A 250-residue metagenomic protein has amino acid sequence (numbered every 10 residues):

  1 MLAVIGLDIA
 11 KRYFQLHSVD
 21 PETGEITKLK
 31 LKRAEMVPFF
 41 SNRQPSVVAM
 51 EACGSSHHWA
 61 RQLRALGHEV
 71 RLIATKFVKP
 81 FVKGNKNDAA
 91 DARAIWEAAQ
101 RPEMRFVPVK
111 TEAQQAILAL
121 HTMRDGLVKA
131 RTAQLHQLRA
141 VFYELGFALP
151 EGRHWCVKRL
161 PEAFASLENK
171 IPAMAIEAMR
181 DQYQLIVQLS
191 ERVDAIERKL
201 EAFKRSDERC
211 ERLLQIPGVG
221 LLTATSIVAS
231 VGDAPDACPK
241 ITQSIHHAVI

Functional and structural regions predicted by a protein language model:
M1-I250: A detector of single, family-specific signature residues that are central to catalytic or substrate-handling motifs
